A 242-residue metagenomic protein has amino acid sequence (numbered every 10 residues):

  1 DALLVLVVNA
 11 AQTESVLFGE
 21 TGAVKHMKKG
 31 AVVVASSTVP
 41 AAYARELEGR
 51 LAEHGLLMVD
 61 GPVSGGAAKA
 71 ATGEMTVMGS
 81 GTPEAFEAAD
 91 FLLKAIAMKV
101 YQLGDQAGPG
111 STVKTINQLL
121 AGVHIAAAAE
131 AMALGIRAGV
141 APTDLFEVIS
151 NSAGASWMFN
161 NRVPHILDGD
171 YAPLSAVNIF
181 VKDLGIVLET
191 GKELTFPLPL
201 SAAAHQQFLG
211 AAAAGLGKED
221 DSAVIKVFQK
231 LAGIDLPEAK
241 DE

Functional and structural regions predicted by a protein language model:
D1-M58: Rossmann-fold NAD(P) dinucleotide-binding segment
T38-Q118, G122: Rossmann-fold dinucleotide-binding core
T72-S80, Y101, A107-A138, E147-N161 (+2 more regions): Active-site-proximal catalytic alpha-helix in oxidoreductases
S111, L120, A155-D220, K240: Interdomain hinge/lid region at the active-site interface of Rossmann-like NAD(P)-dependent oxidoreductases
T143-N151, A202-Q206: Beta-strand segments within the central parallel beta-sheet cores of soluble alpha/beta enzyme folds
D220-E242: Short, basic/aromatic-enriched C-terminal tail that caps enzymatic domains
